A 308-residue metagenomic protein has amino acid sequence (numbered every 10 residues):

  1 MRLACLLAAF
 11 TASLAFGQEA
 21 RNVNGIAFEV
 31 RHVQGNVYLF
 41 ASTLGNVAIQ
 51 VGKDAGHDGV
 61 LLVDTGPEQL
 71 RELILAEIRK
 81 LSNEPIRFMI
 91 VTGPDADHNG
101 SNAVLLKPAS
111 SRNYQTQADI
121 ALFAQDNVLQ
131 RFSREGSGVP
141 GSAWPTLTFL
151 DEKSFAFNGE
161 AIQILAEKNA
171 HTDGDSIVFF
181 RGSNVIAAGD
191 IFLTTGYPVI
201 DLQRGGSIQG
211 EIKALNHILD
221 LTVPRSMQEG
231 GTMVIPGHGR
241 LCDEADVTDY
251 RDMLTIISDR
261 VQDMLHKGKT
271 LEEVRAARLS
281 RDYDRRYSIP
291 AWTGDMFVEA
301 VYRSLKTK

Functional and structural regions predicted by a protein language model:
R2-S13: Bacterial N-terminal signal peptides
G17-Q18, S111-Y114, P224-G231, R240-K308: Accessory terminal helices/loops
Q18-N24: Cleaved targeting-peptide boundary
A27-I78, S176-D190: Conserved beta-strand hairpin/beta-sheet module of binuclear metal-dependent hydrolase folds, prominently
N36, Q50, D64, I78 (+10 more regions): Divalent metal-coordination and catalytic microenvironments
L44-V47, P67-L70, G93-N99, N127-R131 (+7 more regions): Solvent-exposed loop/turn segments at secondary-structure junctions within structured extracellular/periplasmic domains
H57-L62, G66-Q69, S154, A161 (+2 more regions): Metallo-beta-lactamase
R79-A156: Active-site HxH/HxHxD metal-binding segment of metal-dependent hydrolases
